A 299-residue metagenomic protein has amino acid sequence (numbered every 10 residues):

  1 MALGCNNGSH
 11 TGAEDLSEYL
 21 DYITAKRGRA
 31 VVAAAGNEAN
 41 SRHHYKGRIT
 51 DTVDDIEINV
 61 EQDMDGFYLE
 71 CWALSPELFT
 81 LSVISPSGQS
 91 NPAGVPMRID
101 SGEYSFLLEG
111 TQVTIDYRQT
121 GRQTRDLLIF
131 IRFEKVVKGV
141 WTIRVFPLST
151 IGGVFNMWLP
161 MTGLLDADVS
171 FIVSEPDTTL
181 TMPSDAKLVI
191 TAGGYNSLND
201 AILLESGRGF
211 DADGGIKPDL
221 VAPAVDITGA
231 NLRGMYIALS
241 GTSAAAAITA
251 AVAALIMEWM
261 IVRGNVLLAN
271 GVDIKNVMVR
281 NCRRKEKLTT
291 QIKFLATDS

Functional and structural regions predicted by a protein language model:
M1-I49, D63-A186, L232-A246: Substrate-binding/access-modulating region of protease and related hydrolase catalytic domains
A2, A34, A192-G194, P223: Generic beta-sheet signal
K26-G28, R42-H43, M64-F67, S75-F79 (+4 more regions): Subtilisin-like serine protease catalytic core
I58-E61: Short acidic-hydrophobic catalytic motif
L69, E77-T80, A224-T290: Hydrolase catalytic cores
S87-S90, V95, G194-A247, A251 (+1 more regions): Catalytic-core environment of secreted peptidases
F171-A192, S197-L203, K287: PGST-rich, cysteine-poor low-complexity/disordered linker and tail segments that act as flexible spacers
K287-S299: Caspase-like cysteine protease fold
